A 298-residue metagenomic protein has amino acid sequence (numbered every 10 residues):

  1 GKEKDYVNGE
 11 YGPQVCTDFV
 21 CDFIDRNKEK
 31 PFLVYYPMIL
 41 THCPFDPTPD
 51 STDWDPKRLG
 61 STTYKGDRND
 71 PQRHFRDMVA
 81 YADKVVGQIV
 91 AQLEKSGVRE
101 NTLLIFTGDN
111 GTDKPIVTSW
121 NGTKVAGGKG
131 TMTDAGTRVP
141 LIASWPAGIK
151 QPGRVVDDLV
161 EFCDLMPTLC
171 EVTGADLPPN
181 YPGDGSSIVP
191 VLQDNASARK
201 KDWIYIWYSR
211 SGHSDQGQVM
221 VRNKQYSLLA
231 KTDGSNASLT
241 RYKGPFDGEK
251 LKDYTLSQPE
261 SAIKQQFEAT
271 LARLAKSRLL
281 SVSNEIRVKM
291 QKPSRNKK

Functional and structural regions predicted by a protein language model:
G1-D5, D67-Q72, F106, G122-A126 (+3 more regions): Flexible glycine/proline-enriched surface loops and loop-helix/loop-strand junctions
G1-F32, M38-P47, K65-N69, R73-R76 (+2 more regions): Formylglycine-dependent
T17-I24, R58-T102: A long, amphipathic alpha-helix that forms part of the scaffold/cap immediately adjacent to metal-dependent active
N27-V34, V98-L104, T137-V139, R199-D202 (+1 more regions): Loop/turn elements at helix/coil->beta-strand transitions in domains of secreted/extracellular proteins
F32-P37, V79-A82, V86, L93 (+4 more regions): Beta-strand elements within well-structured catalytic alpha/beta cores of enzymes that handle phosphate/sulfate esters
Y35-D46, F106-T112, D184-G185, W207-G212 (+2 more regions): Short, solvent-exposed turn/loop segments enriched in Gly/Ser/Thr/Pro and often Arg
P44-P56, A91-G148: Histidine-centered active-site microenvironments of extracellular/periplasmic hydrolases and transferases
T112-M132, I149-R154, D158, C163-M166 (+2 more regions): C-terminal cap/loop subdomain of S1 sulfatases and analogous C-terminal strand-loop tails that border
